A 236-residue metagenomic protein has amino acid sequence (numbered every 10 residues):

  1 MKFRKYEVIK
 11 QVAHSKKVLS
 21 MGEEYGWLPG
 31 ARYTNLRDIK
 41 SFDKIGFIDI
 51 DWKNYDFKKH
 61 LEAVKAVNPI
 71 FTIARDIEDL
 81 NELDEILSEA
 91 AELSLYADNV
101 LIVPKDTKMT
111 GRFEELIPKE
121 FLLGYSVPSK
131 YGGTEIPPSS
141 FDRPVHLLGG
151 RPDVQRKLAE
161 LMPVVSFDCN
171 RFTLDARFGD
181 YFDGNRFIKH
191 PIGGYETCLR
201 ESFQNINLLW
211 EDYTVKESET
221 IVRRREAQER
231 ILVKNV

Functional and structural regions predicted by a protein language model:
M1-L87, M162-P163, G179-Y195, R200-E201 (+2 more regions): Non-catalytic, usually N-terminal nucleic-acid engagement modules in DNA/RNA processing proteins
H14-V18, A31-D38, K105-M109, S129-Y131 (+1 more regions): Short, polar loop motifs at secondary-structure junctions
V18-G22, R37-F42, G111-E120, T134-D142 (+1 more regions): Short loop/helix-cap segments at secondary-structure boundaries that form the rim of catalytic
L19, P29, E85, L148-V154 (+1 more regions): Non-transmembrane, interaction-prone segments in cytosolic or luminal domains
E23-L28, F42, K65-F71, A91-L101 (+3 more regions): Structural alpha-beta junctions
E62, G111-E115, R151-C169, N205: Catalytic cores of alpha/beta
D76-I86, A97-L147, N170-Y195: Glycine/Thr-rich beta-alpha phosphate-binding loop at enzyme active sites
